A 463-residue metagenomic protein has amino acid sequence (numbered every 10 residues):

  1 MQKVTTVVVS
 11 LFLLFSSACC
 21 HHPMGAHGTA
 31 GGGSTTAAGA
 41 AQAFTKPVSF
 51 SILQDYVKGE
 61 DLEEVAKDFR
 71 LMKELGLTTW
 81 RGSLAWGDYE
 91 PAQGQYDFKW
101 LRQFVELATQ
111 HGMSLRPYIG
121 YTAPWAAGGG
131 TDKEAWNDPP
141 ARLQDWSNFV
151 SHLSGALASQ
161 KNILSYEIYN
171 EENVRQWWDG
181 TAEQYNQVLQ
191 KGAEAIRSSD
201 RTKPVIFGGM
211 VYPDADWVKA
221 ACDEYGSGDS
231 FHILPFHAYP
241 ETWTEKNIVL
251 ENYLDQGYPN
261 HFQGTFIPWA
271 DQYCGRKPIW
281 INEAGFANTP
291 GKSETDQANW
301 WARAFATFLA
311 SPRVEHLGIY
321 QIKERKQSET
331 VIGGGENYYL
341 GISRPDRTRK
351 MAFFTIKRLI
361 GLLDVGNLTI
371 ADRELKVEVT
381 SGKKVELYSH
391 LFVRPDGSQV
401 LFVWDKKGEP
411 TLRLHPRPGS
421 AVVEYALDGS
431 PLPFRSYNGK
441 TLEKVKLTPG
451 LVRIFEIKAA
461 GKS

Functional and structural regions predicted by a protein language model:
S17-A18: C-terminal motif of bacterial Sec signal peptides marking the signal peptidase cleavage site
L62, A92-F98, G128-I233, H237-T265 (+3 more regions): Active-site cleft segment of glycoside hydrolase catalytic domains centered on the general acid/base Glu
E64-G87, L107, H111-Y118: Catalytic domains of carbohydrate-active enzymes, especially glycoside hydrolases
L84-E90, L115-D132, E172: Aromatic-lined carbohydrate-binding surfaces of glycoside hydrolases
G285-K357, G361, A371-V379: Aromatic/acidic polysaccharide-binding cleft in carbohydrate-active enzymes
K376-P418, G450: Carbohydrate-binding surface patches
G408-F434: Beta-strand-rich binding/interaction modules
R435-S463: C-terminal beta-strand-rich structural cap/linker in extracellular carbohydrate-active enzymes
